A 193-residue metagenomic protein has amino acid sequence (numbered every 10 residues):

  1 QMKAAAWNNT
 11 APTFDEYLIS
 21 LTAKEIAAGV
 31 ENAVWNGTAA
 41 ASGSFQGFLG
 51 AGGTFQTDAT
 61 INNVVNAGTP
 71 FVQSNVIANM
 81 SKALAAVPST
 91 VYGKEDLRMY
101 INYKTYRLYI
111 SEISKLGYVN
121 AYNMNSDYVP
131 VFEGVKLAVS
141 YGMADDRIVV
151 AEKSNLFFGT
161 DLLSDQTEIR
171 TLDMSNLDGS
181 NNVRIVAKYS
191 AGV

Functional and structural regions predicted by a protein language model:
M2-A85: Alpha-helical scaffold segments that mediate packing/assembly in large oligomeric complexes
A6-P12, A85-Y92, Y141-A144, V149 (+1 more regions): Short, surface-exposed loop and linker segments with low hydrophobicity and enrichment for Pro/Ser/Thr
E25, G29, A33, V87-E95 (+4 more regions): Short secondary-structure junctions and interdomain/linker hinges
A27, E31, Y103, V139: Internal mixed-charge
V34-A39, K94-N102, Y122-M124: Short coil/turn segments at secondary-structure boundaries
L49-A78, R98, I110-V193: Sequence/fold signature of self-assembling virion shell proteins
A78-I113: Ordered core of a single globular domain
